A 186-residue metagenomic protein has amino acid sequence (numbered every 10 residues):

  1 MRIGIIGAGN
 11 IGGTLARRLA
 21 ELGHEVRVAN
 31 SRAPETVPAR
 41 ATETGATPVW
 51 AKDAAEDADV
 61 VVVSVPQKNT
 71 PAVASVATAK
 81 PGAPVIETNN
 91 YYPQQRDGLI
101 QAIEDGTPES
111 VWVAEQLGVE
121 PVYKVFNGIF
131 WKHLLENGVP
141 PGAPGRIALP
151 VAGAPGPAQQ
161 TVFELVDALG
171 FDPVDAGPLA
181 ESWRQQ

Functional and structural regions predicted by a protein language model:
M1-T44: NAD(P)+-binding Rossmann beta1-loop-alpha1 motif at the extreme N-terminus of oxidoreductases
G12, K68-P71, Y92, I129 (+1 more regions): Glycine-rich nucleotide phosphate-binding loop and flanking beta-alpha elements of Rossmann-like dinucleotide-binding
R40, E115-V122, G128, P140-R184: Internal alpha-helical scaffold of NAD(P)-dependent oxidoreductase catalytic cores
G45-A46, A51-D97: Rossmann-like NAD(P)-binding element
N89-P140: Rossmann-fold NAD(P)-binding glycine/threonine-rich loop
